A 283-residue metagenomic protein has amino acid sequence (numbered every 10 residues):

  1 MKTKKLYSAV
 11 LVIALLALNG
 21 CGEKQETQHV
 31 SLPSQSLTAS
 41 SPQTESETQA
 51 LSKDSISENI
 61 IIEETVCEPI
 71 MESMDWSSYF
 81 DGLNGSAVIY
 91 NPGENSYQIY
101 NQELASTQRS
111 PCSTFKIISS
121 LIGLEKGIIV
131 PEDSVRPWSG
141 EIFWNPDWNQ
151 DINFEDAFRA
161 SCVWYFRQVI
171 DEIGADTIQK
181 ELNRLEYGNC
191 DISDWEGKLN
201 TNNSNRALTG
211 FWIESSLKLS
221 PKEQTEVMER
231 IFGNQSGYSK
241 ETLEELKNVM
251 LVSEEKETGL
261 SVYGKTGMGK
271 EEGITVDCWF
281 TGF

Functional and structural regions predicted by a protein language model:
A17-G20: C-terminal motif of bacterial Sec signal peptides marking the signal peptidase cleavage site
G22-K24: Bacterial signal peptide processing site
T48-A105: Beta-lactamase-like hydrolase cores
Q108-D133, A157, Q224: Active-site SXXK
I117, A157, S161, Y165 (+3 more regions): Active-site-proximal alpha-helical segments within enzyme catalytic domains
L124-E141, Y238-L243: Short, well-structured active-site flanking segments
P146, N153-F154, V169-M228: Mid-domain, small-residue-enriched loop/turn segments at the edges of structured enzyme/sensor domains
S253-F283: Short, Gly/Ser/Thr-enriched beta-strand-loop segments that form substrate-interacting elements of hydrolase/peptidase
